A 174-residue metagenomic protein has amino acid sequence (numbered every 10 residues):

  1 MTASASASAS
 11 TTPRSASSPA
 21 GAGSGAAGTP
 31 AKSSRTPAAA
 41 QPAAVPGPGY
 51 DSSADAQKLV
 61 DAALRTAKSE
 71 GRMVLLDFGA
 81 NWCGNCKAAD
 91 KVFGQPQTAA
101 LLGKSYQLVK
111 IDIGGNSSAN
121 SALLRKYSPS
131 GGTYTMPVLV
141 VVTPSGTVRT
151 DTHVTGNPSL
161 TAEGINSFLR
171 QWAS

Functional and structural regions predicted by a protein language model:
M1-A54: N-terminal low-complexity, Pro/Thr-rich disordered segments that flank secretion/membrane-targeting signals
A54-K58, D77, V92-P96, T133 (+1 more regions): Soluble non-cytosolic domains of exported or imported proteins
D55-R72: A short beta-strand-turn-helix
E70, K104-S105: Structured helix-beta-strand junction loops
E70-C83: Short active-site neighborhood of thiol/selenol oxidoreductases, capturing the structured segment around
G79-W82, D90, D112-G115: A mature extracytoplasmic/lumenal domain signature
N85-L101: Typically the conserved alpha-helix immediately C-terminal to a functionally engaged Cys/Sec in thioredoxin-like
L108-S174: Thioredoxin-like thiol-disulfide oxidoreductase module
